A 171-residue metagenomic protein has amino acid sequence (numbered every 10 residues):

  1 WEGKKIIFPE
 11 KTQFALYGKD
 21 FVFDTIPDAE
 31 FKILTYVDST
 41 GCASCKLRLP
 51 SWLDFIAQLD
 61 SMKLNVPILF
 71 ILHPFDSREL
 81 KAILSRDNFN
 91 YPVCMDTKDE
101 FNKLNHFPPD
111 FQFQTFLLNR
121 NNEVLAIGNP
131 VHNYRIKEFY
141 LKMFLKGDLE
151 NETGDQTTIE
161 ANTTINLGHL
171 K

Functional and structural regions predicted by a protein language model:
W1-I26, L47: N-terminal "domain-start" segment that seeds a small globular fold
K19-D54: Short active-site neighborhood of thiol/selenol oxidoreductases, capturing the structured segment around
D28, K63-N65, D110: Extracytoplasmic
T35, I68-I71, L117: Structural beta-sheet core signal
G41, K46-R86, E100-K103: Structural microenvironment flanking redox-active thiols in thiol-disulfide oxidoreductases
R78-Y91, D155-L167: Short, compositionally biased leader-like segments
K81-Q114: Short, internal strand/loop/helix patches that form the active-site neighborhood or redox-interaction surface
Q112, L117-K171: Thiol-/selenol-based redox modules, centered on thioredoxin-like and closely related oxidoreductase domains
